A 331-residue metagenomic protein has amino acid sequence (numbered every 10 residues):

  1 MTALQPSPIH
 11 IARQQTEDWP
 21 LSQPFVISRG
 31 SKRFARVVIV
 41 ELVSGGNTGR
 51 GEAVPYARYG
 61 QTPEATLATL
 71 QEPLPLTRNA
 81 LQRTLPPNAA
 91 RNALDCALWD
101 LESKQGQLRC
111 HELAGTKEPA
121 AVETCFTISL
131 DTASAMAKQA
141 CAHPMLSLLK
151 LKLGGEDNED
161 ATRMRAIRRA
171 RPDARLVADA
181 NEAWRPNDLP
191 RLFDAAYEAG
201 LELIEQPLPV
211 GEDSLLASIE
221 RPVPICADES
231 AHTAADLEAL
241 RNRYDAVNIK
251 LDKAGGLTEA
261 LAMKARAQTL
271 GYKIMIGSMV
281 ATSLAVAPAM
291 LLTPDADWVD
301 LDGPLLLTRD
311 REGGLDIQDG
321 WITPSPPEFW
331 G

Functional and structural regions predicted by a protein language model:
T2-L176, N181-P190, A195-E198, R311-G331: N-terminal capping/lid subdomain adjacent to the active-site entrance of alpha/beta enzymes
L151, E156-P294, T308-G320: Catalytic core of soluble alpha/beta enzymes
D297-D300: Short helix/strand-capping turn motifs
P304: Active-site cofactor/co-catalyst pockets and adjacent glycine-rich loops in catalytic enzymes
